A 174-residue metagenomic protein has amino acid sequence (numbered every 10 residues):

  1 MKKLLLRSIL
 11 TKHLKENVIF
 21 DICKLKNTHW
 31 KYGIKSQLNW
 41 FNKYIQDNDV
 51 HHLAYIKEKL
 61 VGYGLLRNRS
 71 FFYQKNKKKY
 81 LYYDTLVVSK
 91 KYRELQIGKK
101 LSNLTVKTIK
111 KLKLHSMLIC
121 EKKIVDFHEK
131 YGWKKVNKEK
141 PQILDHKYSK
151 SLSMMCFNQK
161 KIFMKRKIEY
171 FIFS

Functional and structural regions predicted by a protein language model:
M1-K3, I9-L14, I119-S174: Terminal substrate-recognition subdomain of acyl/acetyltransferases
S8-K15, I19-L86: A conserved beta-strand-loop-helix scaffold within acyl/acetyltransferase catalytic domains
I56-E58, K91-Y92, F157-I162: Short loop segments at secondary-structure junctions
Y63, Y80, L112, E169-S174: Intrinsically disordered, low-complexity linear regions
R67-N68, L101-T105, K135-K140: Short acidic (Asp/Glu) patches
R69-F71, K91, K123: Short coil/turn motifs at secondary-structure junctions
V88, E94-K107: Conserved acetyl-CoA-binding loop-helix of GNAT-fold acetyltransferases
K107-E121: Conserved GNAT acetyl-CoA-binding A-motif
